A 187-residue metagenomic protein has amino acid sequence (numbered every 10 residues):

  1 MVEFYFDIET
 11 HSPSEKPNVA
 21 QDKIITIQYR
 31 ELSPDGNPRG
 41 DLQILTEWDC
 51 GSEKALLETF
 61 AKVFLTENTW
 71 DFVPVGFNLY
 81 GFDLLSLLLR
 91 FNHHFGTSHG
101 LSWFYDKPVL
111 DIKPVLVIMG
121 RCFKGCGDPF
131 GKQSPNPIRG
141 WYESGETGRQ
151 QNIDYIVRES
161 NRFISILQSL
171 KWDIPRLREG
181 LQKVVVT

Functional and structural regions predicted by a protein language model:
M1-T66: Conserved RNase H-like, two-metal-ion catalytic cores of nucleic-acid enzymes
K23-Q28, R39-G40, D71-T187: Metal-dependent phosphoesterase core characteristic of DEDDh/y 3'-5' exonuclease domains
